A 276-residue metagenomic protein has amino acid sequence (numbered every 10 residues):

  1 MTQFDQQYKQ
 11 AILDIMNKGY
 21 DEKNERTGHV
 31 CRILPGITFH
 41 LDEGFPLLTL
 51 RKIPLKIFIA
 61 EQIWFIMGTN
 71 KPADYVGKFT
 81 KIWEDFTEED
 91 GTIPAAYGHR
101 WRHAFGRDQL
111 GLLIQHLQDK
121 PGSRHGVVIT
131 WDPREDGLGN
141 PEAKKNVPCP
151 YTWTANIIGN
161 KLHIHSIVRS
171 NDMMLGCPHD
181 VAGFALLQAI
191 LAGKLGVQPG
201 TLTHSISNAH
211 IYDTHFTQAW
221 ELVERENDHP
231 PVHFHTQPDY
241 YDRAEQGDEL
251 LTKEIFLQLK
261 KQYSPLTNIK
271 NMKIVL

Functional and structural regions predicted by a protein language model:
M1-L276: Terminal, non-catalytic protein-protein interaction segments that mediate quaternary/complex assembly
